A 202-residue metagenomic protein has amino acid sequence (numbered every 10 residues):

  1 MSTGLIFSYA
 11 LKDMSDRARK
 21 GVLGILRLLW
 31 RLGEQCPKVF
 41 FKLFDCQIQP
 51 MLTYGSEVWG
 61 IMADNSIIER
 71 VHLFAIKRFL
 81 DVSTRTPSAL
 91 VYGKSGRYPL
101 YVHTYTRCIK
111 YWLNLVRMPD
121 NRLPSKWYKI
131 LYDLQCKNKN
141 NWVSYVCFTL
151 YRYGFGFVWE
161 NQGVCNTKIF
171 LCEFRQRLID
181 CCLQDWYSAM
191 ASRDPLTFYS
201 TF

Functional and structural regions predicted by a protein language model:
M1-L134: Non-catalytic, peripheral interaction segments enriched in hydrophobic/basic residues
Y54-I61, L113-F202: Charged boundary/loop elements
